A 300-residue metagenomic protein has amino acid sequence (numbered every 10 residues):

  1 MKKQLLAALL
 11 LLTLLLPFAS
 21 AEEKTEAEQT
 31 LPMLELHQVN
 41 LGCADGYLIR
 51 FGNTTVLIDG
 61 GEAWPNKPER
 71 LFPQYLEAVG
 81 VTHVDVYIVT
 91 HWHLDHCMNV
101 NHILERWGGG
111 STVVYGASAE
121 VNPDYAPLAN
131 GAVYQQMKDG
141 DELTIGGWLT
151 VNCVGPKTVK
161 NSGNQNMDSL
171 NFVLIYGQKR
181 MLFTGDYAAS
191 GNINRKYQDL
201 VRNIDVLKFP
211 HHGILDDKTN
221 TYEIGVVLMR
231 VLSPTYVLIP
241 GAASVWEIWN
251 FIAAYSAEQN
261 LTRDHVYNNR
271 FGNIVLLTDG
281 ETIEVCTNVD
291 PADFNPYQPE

Functional and structural regions predicted by a protein language model:
M1-Q4: Positively charged n-region of N-terminal signal peptides that target proteins for export
T13, F18-T54, T144-I145, N152-T158: Zn-dependent metallo-beta-lactamase
T25-P32, G108-G110, L149, D216-E223 (+1 more regions): Intrinsically disordered, low-complexity coil segments
Q38-G46, T54, I58-V79, V89-E105 (+3 more regions): Active-site-proximal loop/helix segments of hydrolase catalytic cores
L48-R50, V84, T144, V173-I175 (+1 more regions): Short, well-ordered beta-strand micro-motif
S111-M167, N194-R195, Y236-E300: Binuclear metal-ion centers of metallo-dependent hydrolases, dominated by the metallo-beta-lactamase
